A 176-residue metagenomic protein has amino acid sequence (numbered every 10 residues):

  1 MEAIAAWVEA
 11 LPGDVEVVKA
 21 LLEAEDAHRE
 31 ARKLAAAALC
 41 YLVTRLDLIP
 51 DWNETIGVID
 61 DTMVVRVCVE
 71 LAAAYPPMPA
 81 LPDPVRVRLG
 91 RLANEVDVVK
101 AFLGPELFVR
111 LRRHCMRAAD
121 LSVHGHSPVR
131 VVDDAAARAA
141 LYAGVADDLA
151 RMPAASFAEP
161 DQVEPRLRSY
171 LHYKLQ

Functional and structural regions predicted by a protein language model:
M1-P12: Polybasic, low-complexity association/targeting segments
V15-E25: Alpha-helical phosphate/pyrophosphate-handling elements in metalloenzyme active cores
E23-V43: Transmembrane alpha-helical segments and their cytosolic interface motifs in multi-pass membrane proteins
A36-V65: Membrane-inserting effector segments that mediate pore formation, membrane fusion, or transient membrane insertion
T55-V85: Membrane-interface alpha-helices
R88-Q176: Intrinsically disordered, low-complexity, charge-dense segments enriched in Lys/Arg and Glu/Asp interspersed
